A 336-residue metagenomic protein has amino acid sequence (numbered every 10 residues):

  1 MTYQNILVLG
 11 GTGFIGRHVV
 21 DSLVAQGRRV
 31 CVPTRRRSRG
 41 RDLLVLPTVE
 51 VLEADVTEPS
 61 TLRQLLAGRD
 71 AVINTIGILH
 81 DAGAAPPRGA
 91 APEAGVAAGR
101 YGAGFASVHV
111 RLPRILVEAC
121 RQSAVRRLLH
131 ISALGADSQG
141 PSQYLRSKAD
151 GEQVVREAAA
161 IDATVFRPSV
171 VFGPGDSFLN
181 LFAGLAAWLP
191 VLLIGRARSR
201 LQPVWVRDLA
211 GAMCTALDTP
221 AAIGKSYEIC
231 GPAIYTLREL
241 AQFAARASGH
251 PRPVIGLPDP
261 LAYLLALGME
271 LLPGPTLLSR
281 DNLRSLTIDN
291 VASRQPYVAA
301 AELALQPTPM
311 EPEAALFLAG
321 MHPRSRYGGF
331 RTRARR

Functional and structural regions predicted by a protein language model:
T2, A216-D281, S293-R336: Mid/C-terminal beta-alpha module of Rossmann-like enzyme folds, strongest in SDR-family dehydrogenases/epimerases
T2-Q26: N-terminal Rossmann NAD(P)H-binding glycine-rich loop of SDR-like oxidoreductase domains
L9, P33, T75-I76, L128-L134 (+1 more regions): SDR active-site strand-loop-helix element
S38-S123, L134-S138: NAD(P)H-binding glycine-rich loop region in Rossmannoid oxidoreductase-like domains and their noncatalytic homologs
G89-G99, L181-V206, R246, R252-S293: Alpha-helical membrane-targeting segments
A106-V110, G140-E152, F172, D176 (+4 more regions): Short-chain dehydrogenase/reductase
S132, E152-S177, G184: Conserved beta-loop-beta element that borders a ligand/cofactor-binding pocket
S177-F178, R196-D218, K225-E228: Substrate-positioning beta->alpha
